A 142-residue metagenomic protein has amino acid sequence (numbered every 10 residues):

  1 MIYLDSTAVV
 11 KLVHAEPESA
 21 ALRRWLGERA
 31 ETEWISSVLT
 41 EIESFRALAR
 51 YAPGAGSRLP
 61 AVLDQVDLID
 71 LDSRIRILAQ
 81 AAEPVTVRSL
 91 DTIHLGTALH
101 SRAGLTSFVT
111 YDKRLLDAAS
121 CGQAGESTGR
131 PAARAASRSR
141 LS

Functional and structural regions predicted by a protein language model:
M1, S37, E41, I69 (+1 more regions): Acidic, PIN/NYN-like endoribonuclease modules and their adjacent C-terminal/linker elements
M1-S36, L48-P60: Short, well-structured N-terminal submotif of metal-dependent ribonuclease cores
D5, D91, D112: Acidic active-site catalytic centers that drive phospho-/nucleotidyl reactions and related ester hydrolyses
V9, T40, I75, H94 (+1 more regions): Alpha-helix capping/helix-boundary segments
S19, E41, F45, G56-L59 (+2 more regions): A general structural signal for well-ordered alpha-helical segments in protein cores
D64-V85, D91-T97: Acidic catalytic patch
